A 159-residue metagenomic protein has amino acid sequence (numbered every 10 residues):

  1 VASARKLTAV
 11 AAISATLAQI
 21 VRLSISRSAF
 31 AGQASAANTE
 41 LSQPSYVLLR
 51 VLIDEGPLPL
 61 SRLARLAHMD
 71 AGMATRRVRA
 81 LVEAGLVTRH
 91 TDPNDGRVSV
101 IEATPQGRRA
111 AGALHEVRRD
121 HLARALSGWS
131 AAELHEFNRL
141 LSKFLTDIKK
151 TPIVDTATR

Functional and structural regions predicted by a protein language model:
V1-Y46, R159: N-terminal leader segment of winged-helix/HTH proteins
L7-T16, I20, A113-R159: Terminal interaction helix/tail motif
V47-I53, R109: Pre-recognition alpha-helix immediately N-terminal to the DNA-recognition helix within helix-turn-helix or winged-helix
L49, V78-R79: Short, hydrophobic-biased segments on the C-terminal half of alpha helices that form "recognition helices"
E55-P59: Short capping segments at the starts of secondary-structure elements
L60-S61, G72, R79, S99: Residues within helix-turn-helix
A64: The alpha-helix within a helix-turn-helix
R79-R139: Charged, amphipathic alpha-helical coiled-coil/dimerization segments
